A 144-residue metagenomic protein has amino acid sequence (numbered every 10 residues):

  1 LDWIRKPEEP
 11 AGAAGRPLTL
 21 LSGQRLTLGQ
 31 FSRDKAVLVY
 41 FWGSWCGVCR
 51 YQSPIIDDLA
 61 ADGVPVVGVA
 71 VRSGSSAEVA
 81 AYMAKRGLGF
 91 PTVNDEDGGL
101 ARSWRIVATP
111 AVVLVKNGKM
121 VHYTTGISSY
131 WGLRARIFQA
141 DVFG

Functional and structural regions predicted by a protein language model:
L1-P17, G144: N-terminal targeting signals for export/organelle localization
G12, K35, V107-T109: Short, small/polar residue-rich loop motifs at catalytic or cofactor-binding pockets
P17-L18, L114: Hydrophobic beta-strand positions
T27-R50, I56: Short active-site neighborhood of thiol/selenol oxidoreductases, capturing the structured segment around
L38-V39, V66, V112: Hydrophobic beta-strand anchors of alpha/beta hydrolase catalytic cores
R50-R86, E96-R102: Structural microenvironment flanking redox-active thiols in thiol-disulfide oxidoreductases
A84-G89, E96-G144: Thiol/disulfide oxidoreductase modules built on the thioredoxin-like
